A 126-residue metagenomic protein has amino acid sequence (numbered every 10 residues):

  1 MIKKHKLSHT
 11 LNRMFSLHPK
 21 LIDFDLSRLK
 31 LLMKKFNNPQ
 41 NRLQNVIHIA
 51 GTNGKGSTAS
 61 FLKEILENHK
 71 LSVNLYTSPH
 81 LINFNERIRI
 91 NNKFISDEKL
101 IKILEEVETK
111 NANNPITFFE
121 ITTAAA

Functional and structural regions predicted by a protein language model:
M1-G51, T58-S60, E64-H69, Y76: Short functional linear segments
K6, L26, M33-K35, P39-R42 (+1 more regions): ATP-dependent carboxylate-amine ligase catalytic core
A50-N53, N91: Short glycine-rich loop/turn motifs that provide flexible caps or phosphate-binding loops at active sites
N53-K55, H80-L81: Short active-site-proximal "capping" loops at secondary-structure junctions
